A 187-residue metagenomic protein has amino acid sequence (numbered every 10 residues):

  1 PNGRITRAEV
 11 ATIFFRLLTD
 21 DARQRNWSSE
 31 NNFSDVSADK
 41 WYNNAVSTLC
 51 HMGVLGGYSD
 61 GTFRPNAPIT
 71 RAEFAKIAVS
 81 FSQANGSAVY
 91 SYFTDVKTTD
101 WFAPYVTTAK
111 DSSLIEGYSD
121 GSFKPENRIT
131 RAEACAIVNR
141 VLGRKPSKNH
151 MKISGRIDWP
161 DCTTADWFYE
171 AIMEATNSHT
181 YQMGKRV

Functional and structural regions predicted by a protein language model:
P1-A11, R16-N43, M52-A72, S80-P104 (+2 more regions): Feature responds to low-complexity, polar/acidic, surface-exposed segments characteristic of secreted/exported proteins
R131, C135-V138: Alpha-helical membrane segments in multi-pass integral membrane proteins
